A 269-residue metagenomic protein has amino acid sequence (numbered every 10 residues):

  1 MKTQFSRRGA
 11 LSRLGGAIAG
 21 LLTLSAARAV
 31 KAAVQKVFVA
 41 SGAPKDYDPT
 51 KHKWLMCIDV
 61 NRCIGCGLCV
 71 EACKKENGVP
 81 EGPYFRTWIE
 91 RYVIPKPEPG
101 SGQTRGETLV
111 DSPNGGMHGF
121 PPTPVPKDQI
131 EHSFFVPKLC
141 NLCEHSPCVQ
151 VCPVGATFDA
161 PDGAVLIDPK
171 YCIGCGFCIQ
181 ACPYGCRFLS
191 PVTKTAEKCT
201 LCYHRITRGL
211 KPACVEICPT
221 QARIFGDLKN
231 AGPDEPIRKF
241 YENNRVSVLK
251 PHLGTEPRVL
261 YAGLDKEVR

Functional and structural regions predicted by a protein language model:
M1-I18: N-terminal secretory signal peptides and thylakoid transit peptides that target proteins across membranes
T3-Q4, S25-G65, H252-G254, L260-Y261 (+1 more regions): C-terminal segment of N-terminal export signals and the immediately downstream linker at the start of the mature
L14, V93, G263: Residues at the C-termini of beta-strands that transition into short coil/loop
A19, T23-L24: Hydrophobic alpha-helical segments of integral membrane proteins
V30-A43, K75-D128, F158-Y171, C186-H204 (+1 more regions): Non-heme iron-sulfur electron-transfer modules
G42-G65, I94-P95, H118-E216: Ferredoxin-like iron-sulfur electron-transfer modules
C66-E76: Hydrophobic alpha-helical membrane-insertion signals
A213-R269: Long, compositionally biased charged/polar accessory segments in the mid-to-C-terminal portions of proteins
